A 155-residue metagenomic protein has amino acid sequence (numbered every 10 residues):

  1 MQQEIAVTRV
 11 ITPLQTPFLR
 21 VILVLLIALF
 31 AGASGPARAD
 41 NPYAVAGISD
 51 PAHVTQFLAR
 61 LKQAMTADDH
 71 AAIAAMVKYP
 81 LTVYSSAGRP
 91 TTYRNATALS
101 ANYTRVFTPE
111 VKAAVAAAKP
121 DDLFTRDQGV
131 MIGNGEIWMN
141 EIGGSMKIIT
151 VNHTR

Functional and structural regions predicted by a protein language model:
E4-L23: Bacterial N-terminal signal peptides that target proteins for export
I5-A6, A33, Y103, D122: Short linear motifs in intrinsically disordered/low-complexity regions
T8, T12, F30-G35: Short stretches within intrinsically disordered, low-complexity N-terminal or propeptide regions
R20-G32: Bacterial N-terminal signal peptides
V24-L26, P36-R38, L58: Generic hydrophobic/packing signal
A39-T66, H70-R155: C-terminal-biased regions
